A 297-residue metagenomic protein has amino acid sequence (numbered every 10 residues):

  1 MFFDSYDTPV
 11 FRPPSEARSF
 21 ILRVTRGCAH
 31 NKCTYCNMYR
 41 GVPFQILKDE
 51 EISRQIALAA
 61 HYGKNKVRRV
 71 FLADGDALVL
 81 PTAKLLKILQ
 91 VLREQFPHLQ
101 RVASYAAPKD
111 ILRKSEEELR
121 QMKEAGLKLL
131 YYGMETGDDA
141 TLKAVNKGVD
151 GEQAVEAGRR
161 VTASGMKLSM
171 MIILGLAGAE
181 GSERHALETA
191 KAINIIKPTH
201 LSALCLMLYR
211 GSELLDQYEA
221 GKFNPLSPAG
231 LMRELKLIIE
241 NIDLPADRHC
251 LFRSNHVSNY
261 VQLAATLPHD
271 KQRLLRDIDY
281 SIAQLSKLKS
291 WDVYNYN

Functional and structural regions predicted by a protein language model:
M1-E16, N194-N297: Auxiliary Fe-S-binding modules of radical SAM enzymes
D7-R54: Canonical Radical SAM [4Fe-4S] cluster-binding loop centered on the CxxxCxxC motif and its immediate flanking residues
F20-L22, V70, Q100-S104, L130-Y132 (+3 more regions): Hydrophobic faces of well-ordered beta-strands that scaffold small-molecule active sites in alpha/beta enzyme cores
C28, C36, I52, L72 (+6 more regions): Conserved, mostly hydrophobic/aromatic
I52, L85, S115, A154 (+3 more regions): Aromatic/hydrophobic pocket-lining residues that form the small-molecule binding cavity in soluble enzyme cores
A60-A163: Conserved SAM/AdoMet-binding glycine-rich loop
K109, G137-T141, V161-H185, L204-R210 (+1 more regions): Conserved strand-turn element in the central/C-terminal portion of the radical SAM core barrel that lines
E117-L119, A177-I195: Catalytic cores of alpha/beta
